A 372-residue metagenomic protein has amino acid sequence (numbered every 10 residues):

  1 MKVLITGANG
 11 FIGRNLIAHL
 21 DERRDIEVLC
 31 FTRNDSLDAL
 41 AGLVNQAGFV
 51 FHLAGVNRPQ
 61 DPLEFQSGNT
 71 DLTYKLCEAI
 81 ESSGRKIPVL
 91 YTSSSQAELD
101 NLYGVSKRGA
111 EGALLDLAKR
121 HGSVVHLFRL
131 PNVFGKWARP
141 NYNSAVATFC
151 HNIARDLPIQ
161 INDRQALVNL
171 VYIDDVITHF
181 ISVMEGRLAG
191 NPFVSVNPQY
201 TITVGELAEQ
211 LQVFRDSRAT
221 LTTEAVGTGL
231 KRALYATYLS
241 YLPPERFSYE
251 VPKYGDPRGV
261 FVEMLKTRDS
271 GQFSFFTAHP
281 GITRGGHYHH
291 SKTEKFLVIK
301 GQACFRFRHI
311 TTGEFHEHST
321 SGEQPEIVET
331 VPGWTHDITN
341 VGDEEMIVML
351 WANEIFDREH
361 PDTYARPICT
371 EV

Functional and structural regions predicted by a protein language model:
V3-D21: N-terminal Rossmann NAD(P)H-binding glycine-rich loop of SDR-like oxidoreductase domains
N34-S83, Q96-D100: NAD(P)H-binding glycine-rich loop region in Rossmannoid oxidoreductase-like domains and their noncatalytic homologs
D71-E111, A118-H121, V125-F128: Conserved Rossmann-fold NAD(P)-dependent oxidoreductase catalytic core, especially the SDR/UDP-sugar
L115-R139, C150-H151, L157-D163: Conserved beta-loop-beta element that borders a ligand/cofactor-binding pocket
P131, H151-V171, L188-N191, S195-V196: A conserved pocket-lining segment of Rossmann-fold NAD(P)-dependent short-chain dehydrogenase/reductase
P140-T148, Q165-E185, G205, E209: Substrate-positioning beta->alpha
S182-K253: Mid/C-terminal beta-alpha module of Rossmann-like enzyme folds, strongest in SDR-family dehydrogenases/epimerases
H309-P332: Short acidic-glycine-tyrosine-enriched beta hairpin
